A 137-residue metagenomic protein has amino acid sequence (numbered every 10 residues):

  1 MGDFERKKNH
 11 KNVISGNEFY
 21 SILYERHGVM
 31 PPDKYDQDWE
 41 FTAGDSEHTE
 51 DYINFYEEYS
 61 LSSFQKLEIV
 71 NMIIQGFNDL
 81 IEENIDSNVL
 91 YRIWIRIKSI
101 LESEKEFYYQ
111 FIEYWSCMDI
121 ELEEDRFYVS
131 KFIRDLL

Functional and structural regions predicted by a protein language model:
M1-D3, K7: Long C-terminal extensions of eukaryotic subunits of large macromolecular complexes
F4, L23, I133-L136: Extended hydrophobic/Leu-rich segments
K11-I14, E18-S103, Y109-I120: Alpha-helical solenoid scaffolds in large eukaryotic transport, assembly, and signaling factors
V89-I97, R126-L136: Alpha-helical repeat scaffolds
E121-D125: Alpha-helical linker/edge segments of TPR/alpha-solenoid repeat scaffolds and analogous pre-/post-domain helices
